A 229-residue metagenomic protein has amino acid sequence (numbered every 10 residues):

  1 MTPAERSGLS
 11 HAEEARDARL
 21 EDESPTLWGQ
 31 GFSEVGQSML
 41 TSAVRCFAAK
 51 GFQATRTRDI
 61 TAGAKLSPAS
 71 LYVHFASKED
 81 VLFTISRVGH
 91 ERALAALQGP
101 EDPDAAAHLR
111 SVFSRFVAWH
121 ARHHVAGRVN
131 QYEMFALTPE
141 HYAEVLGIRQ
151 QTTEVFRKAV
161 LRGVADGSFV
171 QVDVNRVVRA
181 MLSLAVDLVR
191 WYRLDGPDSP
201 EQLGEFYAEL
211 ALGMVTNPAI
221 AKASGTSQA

Functional and structural regions predicted by a protein language model:
M1-E34, R45, A221-A229: N-terminal intrinsically disordered/low-complexity leader segments
S24-G29, Q37, I85-S111, G127: Amphipathic alpha-helical linker/stalk segments
E34-S38, S42, C46-D80, T84: Helix-turn-helix
F52-Q53, A165, F169: Conserved hydrophobic residue
T84, Q98-V125, V178-M181, G204 (+1 more regions): Hydrophobic alpha-helical connector segments
E91-L94, E140-D166, N175-R179: Amphipathic alpha-helical packing segments from all-alpha helical-bundle domains
A118-R122, T153, K158, R162 (+2 more regions): Amphipathic C-terminal alpha-helical segment
A121-E140, R190, L194: Amphipathic alpha-helical segments used for helix-helix packing
